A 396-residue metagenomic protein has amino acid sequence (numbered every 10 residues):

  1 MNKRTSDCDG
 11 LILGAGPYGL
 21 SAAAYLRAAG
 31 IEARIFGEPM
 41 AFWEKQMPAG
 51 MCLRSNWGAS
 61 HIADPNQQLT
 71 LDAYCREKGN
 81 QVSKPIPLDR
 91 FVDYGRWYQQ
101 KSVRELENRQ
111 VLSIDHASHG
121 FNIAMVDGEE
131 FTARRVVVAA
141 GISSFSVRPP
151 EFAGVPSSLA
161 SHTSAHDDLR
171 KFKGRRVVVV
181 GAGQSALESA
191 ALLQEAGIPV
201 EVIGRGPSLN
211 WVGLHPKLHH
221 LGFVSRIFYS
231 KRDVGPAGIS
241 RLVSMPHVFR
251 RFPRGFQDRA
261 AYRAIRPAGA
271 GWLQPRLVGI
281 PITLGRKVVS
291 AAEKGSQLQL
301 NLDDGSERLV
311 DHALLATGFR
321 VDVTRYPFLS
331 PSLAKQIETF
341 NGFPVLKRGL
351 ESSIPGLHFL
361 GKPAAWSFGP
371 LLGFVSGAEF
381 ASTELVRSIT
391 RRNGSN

Functional and structural regions predicted by a protein language model:
N2-P39, K84-Q184, E188-N396: Flavin (primarily FAD) cofactor-binding/catalytic cores of flavoenzymes
E44-K78, S230-R250: Flavin (FAD/FMN) cofactor-binding and adjacent substrate-gating region of FAD-dependent oxidoreductase domains
